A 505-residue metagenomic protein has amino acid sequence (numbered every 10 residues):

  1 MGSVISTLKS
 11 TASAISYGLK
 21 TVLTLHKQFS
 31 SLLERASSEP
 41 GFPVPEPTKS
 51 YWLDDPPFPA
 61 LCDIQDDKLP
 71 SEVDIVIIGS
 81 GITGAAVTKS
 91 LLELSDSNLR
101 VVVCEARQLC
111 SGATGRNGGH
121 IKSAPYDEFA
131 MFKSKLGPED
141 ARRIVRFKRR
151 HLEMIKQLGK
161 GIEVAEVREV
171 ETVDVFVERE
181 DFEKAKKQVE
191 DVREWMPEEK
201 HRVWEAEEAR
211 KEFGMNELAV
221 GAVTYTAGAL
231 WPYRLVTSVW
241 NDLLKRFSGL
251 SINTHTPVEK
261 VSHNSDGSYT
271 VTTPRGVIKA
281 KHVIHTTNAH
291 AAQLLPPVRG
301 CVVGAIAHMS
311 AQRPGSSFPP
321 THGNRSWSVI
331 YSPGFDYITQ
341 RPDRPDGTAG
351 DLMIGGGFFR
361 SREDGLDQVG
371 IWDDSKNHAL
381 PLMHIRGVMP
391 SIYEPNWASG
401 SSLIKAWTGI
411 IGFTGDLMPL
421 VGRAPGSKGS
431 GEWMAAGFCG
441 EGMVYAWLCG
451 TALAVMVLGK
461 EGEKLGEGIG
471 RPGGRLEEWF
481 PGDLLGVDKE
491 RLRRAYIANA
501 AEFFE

Functional and structural regions predicted by a protein language model:
G2-S71, S90, L94, S265 (+3 more regions): C-terminal lid/capping helical subdomain adjacent to the catalytic/cofactor pocket in oxidative enzymes
S6, F132-D242: Rossmann-like flavin
E72-V103: N-terminal Rossmann-like FAD-binding beta1-loop-alpha1 element of flavoenzymes
I78, S123, H285-T286: Redox-cofactor binding/interface segments in oxidoreductases and associated redox assembly factors
A206-E208, S248-Y269: A conserved short coil-to-beta-strand element within the FAD-binding core of flavoproteins
G221-W240, P381-V388, F438, G442-Y445 (+1 more regions): Mid-domain beta-loop-alpha active-site segment that forms a flexible, acidic cofactor/metal-binding surface
T273-N324: Central helical "cap/lid" subdomain
S316-G431: Active-site lid/adjacent beta-loop-alpha segment flanking the redox-cofactor pocket in flavoenzymes
